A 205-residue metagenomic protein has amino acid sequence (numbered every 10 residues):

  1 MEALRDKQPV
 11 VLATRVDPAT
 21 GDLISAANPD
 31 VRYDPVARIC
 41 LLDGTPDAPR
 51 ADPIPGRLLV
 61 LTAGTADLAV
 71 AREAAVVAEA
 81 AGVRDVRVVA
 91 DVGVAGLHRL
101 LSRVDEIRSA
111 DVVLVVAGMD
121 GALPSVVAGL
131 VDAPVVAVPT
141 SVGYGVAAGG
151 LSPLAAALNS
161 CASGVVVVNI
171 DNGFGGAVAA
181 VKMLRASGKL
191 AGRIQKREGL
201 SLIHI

Functional and structural regions predicted by a protein language model:
M1-R38: Helix-enriched interaction subdomains in cytosolic or periplasmic regions, typified by TIR/SEFIR signaling/NADase cores
R32-V36, V127-G150: Short, acidic/small-residue loops that bind anionic groups at enzyme active sites
I39-P46, D85-E106, L151-S152, V168: Glycine-rich oxoanion-binding loops at beta->alpha junctions
P53-R99: Glycine-rich phosphate/diphosphate-binding loop of Rossmann-like nucleotide-binding domains
D67-R72, L97-H98, A117-V127, A147-A148 (+1 more regions): Short glycine/serine/threonine-rich phosphate/pyrophosphate-binding segments that cradle anionic phosphate groups
S102-T140: Glycine-rich phosphate-binding loop
V142, V146-S201: C-terminal binding/interaction regions
I203-I205: Conserved small/polar residues in nucleotide/adenosyl-binding loops
